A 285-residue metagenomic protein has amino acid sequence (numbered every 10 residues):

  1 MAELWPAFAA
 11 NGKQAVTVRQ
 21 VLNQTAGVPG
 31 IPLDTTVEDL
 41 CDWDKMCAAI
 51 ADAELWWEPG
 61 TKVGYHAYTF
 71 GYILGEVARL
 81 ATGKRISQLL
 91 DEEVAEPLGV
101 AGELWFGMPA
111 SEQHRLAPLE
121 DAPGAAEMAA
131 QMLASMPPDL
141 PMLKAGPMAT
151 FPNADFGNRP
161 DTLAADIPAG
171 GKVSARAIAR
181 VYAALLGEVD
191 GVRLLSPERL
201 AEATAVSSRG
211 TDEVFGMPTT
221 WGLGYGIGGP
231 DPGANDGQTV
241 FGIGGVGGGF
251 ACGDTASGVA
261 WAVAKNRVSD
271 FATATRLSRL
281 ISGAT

Functional and structural regions predicted by a protein language model:
M1-Y68, E76, A149-P152, F271: Active-site-proximal loop and beta-strand segments within enzyme catalytic domains
F8-V16, G27-L33, P97-G107, S208-E213: Secretory-pathway/luminal and periplasmic proteins that interact with or process carbohydrate-rich
T17, T69, R85, L89: Amphipathic alpha-helical recognition patches that constitute DNA-binding helices
Q20, P109-S111: Short, structured secondary-structure boundary patches
K62, R79-P97, A101, W105 (+1 more regions): Catalytic loop of the DD-peptidase/beta-lactamase superfamily, centered on the K-T-G motif and neighboring
T69, I73, A177: Charged catalytic carboxylate motif
